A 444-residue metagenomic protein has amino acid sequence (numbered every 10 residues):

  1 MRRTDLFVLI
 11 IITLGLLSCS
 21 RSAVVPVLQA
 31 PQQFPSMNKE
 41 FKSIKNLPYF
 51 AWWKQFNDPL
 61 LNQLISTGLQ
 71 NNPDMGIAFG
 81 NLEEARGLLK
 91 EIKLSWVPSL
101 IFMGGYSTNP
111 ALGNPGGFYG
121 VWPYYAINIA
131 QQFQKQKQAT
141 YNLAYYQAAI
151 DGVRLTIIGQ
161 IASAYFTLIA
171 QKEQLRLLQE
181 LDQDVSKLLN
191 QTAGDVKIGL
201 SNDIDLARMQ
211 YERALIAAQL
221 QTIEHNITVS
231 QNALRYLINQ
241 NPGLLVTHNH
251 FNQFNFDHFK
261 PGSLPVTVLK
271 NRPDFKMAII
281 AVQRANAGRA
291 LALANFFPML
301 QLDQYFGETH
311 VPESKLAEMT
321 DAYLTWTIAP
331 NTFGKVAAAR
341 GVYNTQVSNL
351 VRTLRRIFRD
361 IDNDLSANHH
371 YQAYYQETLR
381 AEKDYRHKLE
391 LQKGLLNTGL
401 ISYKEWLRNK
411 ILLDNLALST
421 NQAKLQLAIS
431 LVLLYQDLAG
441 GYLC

Functional and structural regions predicted by a protein language model:
M1-F7: Bacterial N-terminal signal peptides that target proteins for export
C19-P35, S66-N128, G159, V229-L245 (+7 more regions): A small-residue-enriched
E40-T67: Regulatory alphaC helix of protein kinase catalytic domains
G76-I77, K93-L94, I127-R154, I204 (+8 more regions): Sec/SRP-type N-terminal targeting helices
A148-L264, A367, Y371, L391 (+2 more regions): Periplasmic alpha-helical coiled-coil/stalk elements that build and connect Gram-negative outer-membrane
D195-L200, L396-S402, D437-G441: A short glycine-centered flexible hinge/capping loop motif at secondary-structure junctions
